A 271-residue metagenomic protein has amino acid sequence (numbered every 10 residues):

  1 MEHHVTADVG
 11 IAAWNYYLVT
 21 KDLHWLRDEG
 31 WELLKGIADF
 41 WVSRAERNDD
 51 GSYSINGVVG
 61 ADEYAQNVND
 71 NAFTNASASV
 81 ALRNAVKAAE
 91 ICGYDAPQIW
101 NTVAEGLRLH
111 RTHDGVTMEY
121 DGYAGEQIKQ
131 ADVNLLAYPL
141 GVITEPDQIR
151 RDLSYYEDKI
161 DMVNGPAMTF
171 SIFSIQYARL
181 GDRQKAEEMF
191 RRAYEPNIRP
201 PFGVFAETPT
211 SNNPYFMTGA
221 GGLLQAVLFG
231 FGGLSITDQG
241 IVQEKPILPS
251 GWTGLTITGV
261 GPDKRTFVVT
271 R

Functional and structural regions predicted by a protein language model:
E2-I11, N15-V19, D28, R83 (+2 more regions): Active-site core of glycosidic bond-cleaving carbohydrate-active enzymes
A7, L23-K35, A72-N75, S79: Non-membrane alpha-helical structural segments and their capping/turn regions in soluble enzymes
D8, L33, S77, K185 (+2 more regions): Charged catalytic carboxylate motif
T20-W25, V59-Q66, T210: Short helix/strand-bridging catalytic loops that position acidic/His residues to coordinate divalent metals and engage
D22-E29, W41-G51, Q239-G240: Short conserved catalytic/interaction loops centered on acidic-Pro-aromatic/His motifs
L26-K35, Y53-V58, E188-R192, I241-L248: Beta-strand segments within the central parallel beta-sheet cores of soluble alpha/beta enzyme folds
G36, F40-C92: Acidic/histidine-rich catalytic neighborhood
Q184-R271: Non-catalytic C-terminal accessory modules of carbohydrate-active enzymes
